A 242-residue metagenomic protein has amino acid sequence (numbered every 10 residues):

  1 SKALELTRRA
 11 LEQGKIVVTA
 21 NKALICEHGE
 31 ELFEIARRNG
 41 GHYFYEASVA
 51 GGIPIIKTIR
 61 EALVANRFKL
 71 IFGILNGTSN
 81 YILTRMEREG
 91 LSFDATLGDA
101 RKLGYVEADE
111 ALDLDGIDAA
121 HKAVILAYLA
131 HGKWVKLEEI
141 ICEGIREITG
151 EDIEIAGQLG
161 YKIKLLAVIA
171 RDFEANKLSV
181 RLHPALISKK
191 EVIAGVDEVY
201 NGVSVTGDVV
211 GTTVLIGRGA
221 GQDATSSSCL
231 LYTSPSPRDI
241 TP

Functional and structural regions predicted by a protein language model:
S1-T19: Rossmann-fold NAD(P) dinucleotide-binding segment
V18-A20, Y43-E46, L70-G73, V205 (+1 more regions): General beta-strand structural signal in soluble alpha/beta enzymes
K22-Y43: Rossmann-fold NAD(P)-binding glycine/threonine-rich loop
E61-D115: Conserved anion/nucleotide-ligand pocket segment
L97-G195, Y200-G202: Substrate-binding/catalytic subdomain of NAD(P)-dependent oxidoreductase enzymes
E191-S234: ATP-dependent carboxylate/acyl-activation modules
Y232-P242: Single conserved hydrophobic/aromatic residue that forms the stacking wall/gate of nucleotide- or nucleobase-binding
